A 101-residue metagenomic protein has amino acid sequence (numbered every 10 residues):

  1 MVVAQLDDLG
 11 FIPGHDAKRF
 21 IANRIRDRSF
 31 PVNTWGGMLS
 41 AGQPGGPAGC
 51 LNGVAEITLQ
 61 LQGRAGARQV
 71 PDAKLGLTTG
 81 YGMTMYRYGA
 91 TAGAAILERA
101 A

Functional and structural regions predicted by a protein language model:
M1-A101: Claisen-condensing/thiolase-fold acyl-transfer catalytic domains that form or cleave C-C bonds in fatty acid
